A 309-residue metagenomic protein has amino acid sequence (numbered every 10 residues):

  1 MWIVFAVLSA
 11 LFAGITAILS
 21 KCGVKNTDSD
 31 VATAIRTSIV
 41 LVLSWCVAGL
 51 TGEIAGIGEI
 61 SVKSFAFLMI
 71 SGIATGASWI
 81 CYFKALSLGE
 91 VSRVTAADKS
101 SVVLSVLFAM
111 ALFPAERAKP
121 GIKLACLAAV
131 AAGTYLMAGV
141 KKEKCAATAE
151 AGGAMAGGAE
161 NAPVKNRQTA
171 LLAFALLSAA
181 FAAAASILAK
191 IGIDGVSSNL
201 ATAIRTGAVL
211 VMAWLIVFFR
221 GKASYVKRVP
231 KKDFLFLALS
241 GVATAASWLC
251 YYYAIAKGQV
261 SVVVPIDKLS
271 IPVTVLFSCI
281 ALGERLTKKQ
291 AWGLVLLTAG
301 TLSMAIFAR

Functional and structural regions predicted by a protein language model:
M1-L11, A17-L68, I73, W79-G89 (+6 more regions): Membrane-interface interhelical linkers
W2, E160-L200: Selected transmembrane alpha-helices and immediately adjacent juxtamembrane segments of polytopic inner-membrane
L8, I35-R36, I70, A97-S100 (+4 more regions): Hydrophobic core positions of alpha-helical segments in small-molecule transporters and transporter systems
F12, L19, I39, A74 (+10 more regions): Hydrophobic residues within membrane-embedded alpha-helical segments of Major Facilitator Superfamily
G23, A32, A85, A111-P114 (+5 more regions): Hydrophobic/aromatic residues within transmembrane alpha-helices of multi-pass small-molecule transporters
D30-V31, S92, P120, N199-L200 (+2 more regions): Residues that define the loop-to-transmembrane-helix transition and helix capping in multi-pass membrane transporters
I39-L43, A97-L112, G207-M212, S247 (+3 more regions): Alpha-helical transmembrane segments of compact multi-pass small-molecule transporters, enriched in specific families
D98, P114-L136, V140-C145, G283-S303: Loop-to-transmembrane alpha-helix entry segments
